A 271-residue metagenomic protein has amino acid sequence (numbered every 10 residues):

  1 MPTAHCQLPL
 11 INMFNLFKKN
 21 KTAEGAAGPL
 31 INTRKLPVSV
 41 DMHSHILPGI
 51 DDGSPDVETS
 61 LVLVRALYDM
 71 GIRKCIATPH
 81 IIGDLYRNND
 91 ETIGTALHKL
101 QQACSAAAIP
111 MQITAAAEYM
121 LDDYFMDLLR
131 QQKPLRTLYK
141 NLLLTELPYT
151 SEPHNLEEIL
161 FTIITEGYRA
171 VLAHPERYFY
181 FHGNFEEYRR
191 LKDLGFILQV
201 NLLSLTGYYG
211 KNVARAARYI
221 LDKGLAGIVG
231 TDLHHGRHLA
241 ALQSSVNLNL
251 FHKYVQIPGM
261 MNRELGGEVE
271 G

Functional and structural regions predicted by a protein language model:
M1, Q7-L8: Short polybasic linear motifs
L10-M111: An N-terminally biased module of ancient metal coordination in phosphate/nucleic-acid-related enzymes
F14, R87-L198: Extended substrate/RNA-proximal surfaces in nucleic-acid metabolism proteins
N15, N20, Q243-G271: Mid-to-C-terminal alpha-helical segments outside catalytic/metal-binding sites
H43-L47, H174, H234: Histidine-centered divalent metal-coordination motifs
H80, A226-A241: Short acidic/histidine-rich active-site segments
H182-R189, Y209-R218, K223, G236-N249: Histidine/acidic-residue-rich catalytic or RNA/ligand-binding cores of hydrolases and nuclease-related proteins
G195-G207: His/Asp/Glu-enriched short active-site or ligand-binding loop at hydrolase and phosphoryl-transfer sites
